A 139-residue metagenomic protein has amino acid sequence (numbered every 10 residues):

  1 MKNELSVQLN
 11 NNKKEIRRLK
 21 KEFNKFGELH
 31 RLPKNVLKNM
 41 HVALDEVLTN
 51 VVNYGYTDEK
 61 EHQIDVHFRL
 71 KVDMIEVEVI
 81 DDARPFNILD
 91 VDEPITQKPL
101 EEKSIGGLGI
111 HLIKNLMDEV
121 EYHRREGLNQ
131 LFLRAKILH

Functional and structural regions predicted by a protein language model:
M1-Q8, K114-H139: Flexible, glycine-/charge-rich segments associated with ATP-binding catalytic modules
N3-K34: Helix-loop-beta hinge of the Bergerat
F23-D45, E102-S104: Conserved short strand/loop->alpha-helix "switch" segment adjacent to the catalytic nucleotide/phosphoryl-transfer site
V51-Y56: Short helix-loop "hinge" at the ATP-lid/N-box region of the Bergerat-fold HATPase_c
H62-F68: A conserved short beta-strand within the histidine kinase catalytic ATPase domain
L70-V77: Short beta-strand-loop-beta element adjacent to the nucleotide/active-site pocket used for signaling
E78-S104: Glycine-rich/acidic phosphate-handling loop/turn and adjacent ATP-lid/helix of nucleotide-binding kinase/ATPase domains
E102-M117: Glycine-rich phosphate-binding loop
